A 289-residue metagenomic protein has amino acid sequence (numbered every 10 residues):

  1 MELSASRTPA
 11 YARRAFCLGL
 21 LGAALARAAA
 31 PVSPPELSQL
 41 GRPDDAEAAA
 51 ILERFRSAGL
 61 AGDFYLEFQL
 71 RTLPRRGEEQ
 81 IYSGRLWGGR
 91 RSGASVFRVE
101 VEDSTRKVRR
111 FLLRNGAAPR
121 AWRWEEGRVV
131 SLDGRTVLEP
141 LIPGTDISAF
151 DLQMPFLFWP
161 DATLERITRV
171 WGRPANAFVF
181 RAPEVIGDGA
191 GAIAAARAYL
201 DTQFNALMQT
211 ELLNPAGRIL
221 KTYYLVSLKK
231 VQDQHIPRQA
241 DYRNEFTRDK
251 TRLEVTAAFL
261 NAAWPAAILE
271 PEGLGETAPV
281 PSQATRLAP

Functional and structural regions predicted by a protein language model:
M1-Y11, A15-L25: N-terminal secretory signal peptides
R27-E79, R85-G93, T285-P289: N-terminal leader/targeting segments and the immediate start of mature chains
A30-P34, G89-I147: An acidic-aromatic
A46-A48, Q80, D151-E165, G217-T222: A short, amphipathic edge element
F64-F68, F97-V99, A196, T210 (+1 more regions): One face of beta-strands
E67-L73, E102, V179-V185: Generic short beta-strand segments
L132, I142-T145, F150, R169-E272: Gly/Pro-enriched, hydrophobic low-complexity segments that function as extracytoplasmic propeptides/linkers
A266-P289: Gram-negative outer-membrane assembly/targeting C-terminal domains
